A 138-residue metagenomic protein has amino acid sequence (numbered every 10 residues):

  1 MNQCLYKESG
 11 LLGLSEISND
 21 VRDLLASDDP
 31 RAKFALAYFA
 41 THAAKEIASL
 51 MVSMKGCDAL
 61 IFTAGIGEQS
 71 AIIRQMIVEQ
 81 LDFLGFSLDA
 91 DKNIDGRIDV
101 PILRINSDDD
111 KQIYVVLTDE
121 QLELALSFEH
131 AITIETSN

Functional and structural regions predicted by a protein language model:
M1-E8, A59-I61: Beta-strand segments within the central parallel beta-sheet cores of soluble alpha/beta enzyme folds
S9, I66: Glycine-rich beta-alpha junction loops
G10-L14, S18-S53: Adenine-nucleotide phosphate-binding core of ATP-dependent small-molecule kinases
H42, S53-G56, N106-D110: A structural signal for short secondary-structure junctions
M54-G65: Short glycine-rich phosphate-binding loop at a beta-alpha junction
A71, Q75-E120: Conserved phosphate-binding/catalytic loops in two-lobed NTP-binding clefts
D109-N138: Peripheral docking tails and interdomain loops at the edges of cofactor- or intermediate-handling domains
